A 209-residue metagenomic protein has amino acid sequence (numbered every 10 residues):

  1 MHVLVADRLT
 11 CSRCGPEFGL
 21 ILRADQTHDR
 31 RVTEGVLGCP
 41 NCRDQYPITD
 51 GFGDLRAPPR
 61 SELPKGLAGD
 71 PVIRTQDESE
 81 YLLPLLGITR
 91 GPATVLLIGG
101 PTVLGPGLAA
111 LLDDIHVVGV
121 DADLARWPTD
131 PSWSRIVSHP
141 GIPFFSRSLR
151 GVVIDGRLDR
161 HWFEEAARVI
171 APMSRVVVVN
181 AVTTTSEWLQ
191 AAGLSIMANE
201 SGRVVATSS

Functional and structural regions predicted by a protein language model:
M1-K65: N-terminal auxiliary segments of SAM/dcSAM-dependent transferases
I21, R56, G66-T94, P101-G107 (+1 more regions): Conserved alpha-helix/loop element of class I SAM-dependent methyltransferases that forms part of the SAM/SAH-binding
T89, L112, R168-P172: A generic alpha-to-beta junction signature in SAM-dependent methyltransferases
P92, D130-G156, R160-E164: A short acidic, Gly/Pro-enriched loop at the edge of an enzyme's catalytic core that lines a small-molecule cofactor
A93, I115, S174: Glycine-centered, small-residue-biased loops immediately flanking beta-strands in adenine/cofactor-binding cores
G100-L104, V118-W127, A181-T184: Short, polar loop motifs at secondary-structure junctions
R160-V177, A181-V182, S186: A short glycine-rich, Lys/Arg-flanked "PGG" loop and its adjoining helix->strand segment in the class I
E187-S209: Core SAM-dependent methyltransferase catalytic element
